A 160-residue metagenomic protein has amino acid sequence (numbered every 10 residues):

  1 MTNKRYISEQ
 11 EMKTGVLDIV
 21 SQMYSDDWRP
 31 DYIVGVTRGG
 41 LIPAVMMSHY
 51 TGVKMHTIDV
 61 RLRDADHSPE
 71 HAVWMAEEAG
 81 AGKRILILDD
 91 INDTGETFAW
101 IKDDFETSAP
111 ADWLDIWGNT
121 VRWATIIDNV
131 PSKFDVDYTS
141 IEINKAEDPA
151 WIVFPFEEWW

Functional and structural regions predicted by a protein language model:
M1-W160: PRPP-associated nucleotide enzymes
